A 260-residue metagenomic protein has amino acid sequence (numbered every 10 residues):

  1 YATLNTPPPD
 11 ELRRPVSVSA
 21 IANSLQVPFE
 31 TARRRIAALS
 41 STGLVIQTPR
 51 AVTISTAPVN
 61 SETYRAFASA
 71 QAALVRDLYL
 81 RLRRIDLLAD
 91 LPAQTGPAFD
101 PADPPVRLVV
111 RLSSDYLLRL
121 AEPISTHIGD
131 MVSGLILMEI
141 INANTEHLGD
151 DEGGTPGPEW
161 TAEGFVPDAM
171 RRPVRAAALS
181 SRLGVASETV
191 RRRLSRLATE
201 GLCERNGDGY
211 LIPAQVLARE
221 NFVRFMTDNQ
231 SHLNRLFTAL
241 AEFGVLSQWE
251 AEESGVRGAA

Functional and structural regions predicted by a protein language model:
Y1-N5, A37, L148-P156, R182 (+3 more regions): A compositional/biophysical signature of low hydrophobicity enriched in polar/charged and small residues
Y1-R14, S133-R172: Short helix->loop/beta-hairpin flanking segments within DNA-binding domains
A2-T6, S17, L44-A73, W160-A162 (+3 more regions): Short, cationic-aromatic polyanion-contact patches
P8, R13-N23, L39, V166 (+1 more regions): A short alpha-helical element within helix-turn-helix/winged-helix DNA-binding domains across DNA-binding proteins
Q26-S41, G184-T199: Short amphipathic alpha-helical interaction segments
N60-P97, P104, L108, A218-E252: Short, amphipathic alpha-helical interaction segments positioned at domain boundaries
R83-L148: Long, low-complexity, charged/polar intrinsically disordered regions in eukaryotic proteins
E252-A260: Long, charged, low-complexity, helical-prone intrinsically disordered regions
